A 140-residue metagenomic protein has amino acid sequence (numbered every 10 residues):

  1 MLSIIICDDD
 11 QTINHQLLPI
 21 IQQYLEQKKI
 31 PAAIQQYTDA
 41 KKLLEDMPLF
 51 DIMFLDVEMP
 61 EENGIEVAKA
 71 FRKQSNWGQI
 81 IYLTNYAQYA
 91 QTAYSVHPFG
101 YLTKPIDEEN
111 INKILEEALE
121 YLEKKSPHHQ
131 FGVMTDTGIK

Functional and structural regions predicted by a protein language model:
M1-I4: Extreme N-terminal starter segment of soluble prokaryotic enzymes
C7-D8, Y37, M53: Conserved sequence signature across two-component system core domains
D8-D10, N85: Acidic di-acidic motifs
Q11-Q35: Two-component/phosphorelay signaling modules centered on CheY-like receiver
Q36-K42, G64: Helix N-cap/capping motif at the beta->alpha junctions
Y37, L102, V133: Hydrophobic residues at beta-strand termini and immediately following loops that shape nucleotide-binding pockets
E45, F50-K125: CheY-like receiver
L119-K140: Short, Lys/Arg-enriched segments at the junction into DNA-binding effector domains of transcriptional regulators
